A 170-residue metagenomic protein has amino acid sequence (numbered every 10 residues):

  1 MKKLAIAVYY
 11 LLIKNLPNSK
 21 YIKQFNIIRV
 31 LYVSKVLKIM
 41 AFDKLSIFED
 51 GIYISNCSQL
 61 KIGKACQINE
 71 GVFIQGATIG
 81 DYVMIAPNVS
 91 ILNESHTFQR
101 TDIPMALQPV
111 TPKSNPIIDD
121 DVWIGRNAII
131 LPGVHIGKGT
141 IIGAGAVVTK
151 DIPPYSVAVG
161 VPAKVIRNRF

Functional and structural regions predicted by a protein language model:
M1-K38: Membrane-proximal basic amphipathic "stem/tether" segments
K20, K44, R100: Short, basic/aromatic beta-hairpin or loop at an interaction surface
I52-I62, Q67-V134, V161, R169-F170: Flexible, glycine/small-residue-enriched loop-and-beta-strand segment within the central core of proteins
Q67, W123, I141, V147 (+1 more regions): Short-chain dehydrogenase/reductase
H96, A146-V147, P153, K164: Flexible glycine-rich beta->alpha loop in the catalytic core of nucleotide-sugar glycosyltransferases
G125-I141, A146-K150: Beta-rich strand-turn-strand
I152, S156-F170: C-terminal end-helix/capping segment
